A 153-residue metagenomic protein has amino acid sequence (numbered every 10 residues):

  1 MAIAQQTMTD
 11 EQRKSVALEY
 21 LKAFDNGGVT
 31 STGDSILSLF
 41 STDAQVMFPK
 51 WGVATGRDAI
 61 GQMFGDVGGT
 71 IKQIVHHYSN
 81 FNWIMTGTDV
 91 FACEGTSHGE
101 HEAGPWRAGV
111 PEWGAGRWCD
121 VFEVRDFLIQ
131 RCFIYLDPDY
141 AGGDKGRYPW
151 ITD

Functional and structural regions predicted by a protein language model:
I3-T42: Short acidic-aromatic low-complexity motifs
A17-Y20, T32-L37, A44, G56 (+4 more regions): Hydrophobic pocket/interface hotspot
G33-D89: A solvent-exposed, acidic/Ser-Thr-rich amphipathic alpha-helical stretch
F40, S97-G99, Y135-L136: Short beta-strand segments enriched in hydrophobic/aromatic residues within well-folded beta-rich domains
G69-Q73, H98-W113: Short, cysteine-centered beta-strand-loop-beta hairpins and adjacent loop/turn segments enriched in charged/polar
H76-Y78, W113-C119: Short, surface-exposed coil-to-beta transition loops
T86-E102: A short hydrophobic beta-strand element
Q130-D153: Low-complexity, intrinsically disordered terminal/linker segments enriched in charged and Gly/Pro repeats
